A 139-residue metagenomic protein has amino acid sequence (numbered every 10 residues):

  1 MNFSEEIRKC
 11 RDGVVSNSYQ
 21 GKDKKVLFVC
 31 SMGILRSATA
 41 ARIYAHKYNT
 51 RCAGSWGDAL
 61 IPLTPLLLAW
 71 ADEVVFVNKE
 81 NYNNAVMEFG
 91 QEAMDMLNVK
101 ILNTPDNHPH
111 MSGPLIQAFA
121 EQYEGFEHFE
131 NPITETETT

Functional and structural regions predicted by a protein language model:
N2-E73, N83, A120-E137: Conserved active-site segments centered on acidic
Q20-L35, A85-P109: P-loop/Walker A phosphate-binding loop and immediately adjacent motor/lid segment at beta-alpha junctions
G57, W70, E92, P109-M111: A broad, structure-centric signal for solvent-exposed, well-ordered loop/edge residues that line or flank functional
K79: Flexible loop residues that form catalytic and substrate-binding hotspots at small-molecule/glycan-binding clefts
D95-T139: Ser/Thr/Gly-rich flexible loops in soluble cytosolic domains mediating phosphotransfer, phosphorylation
